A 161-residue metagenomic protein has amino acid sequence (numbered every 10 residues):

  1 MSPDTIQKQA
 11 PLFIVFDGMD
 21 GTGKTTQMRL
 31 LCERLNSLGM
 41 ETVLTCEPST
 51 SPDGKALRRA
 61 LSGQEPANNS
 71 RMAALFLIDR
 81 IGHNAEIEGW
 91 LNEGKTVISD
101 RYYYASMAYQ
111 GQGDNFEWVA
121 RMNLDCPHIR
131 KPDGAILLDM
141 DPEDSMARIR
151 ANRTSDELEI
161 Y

Functional and structural regions predicted by a protein language model:
M1-F13: Extreme N-terminal, non-catalytic leader segments that precede Walker-type/kinase nucleotide-binding cores
L12, K95-T96, G134: The start of beta-strands in P-loop NTPase/AAA+ ATPase cores
F16: Hydrophobic anchor at the beta1->P-loop junction of P-loop NTPases
G21: Walker A (P-loop) phosphate-binding loop of P-loop NTPases
K24: Conserved lysine of the Walker
Q27, L31: Hydrophobic positions on the alpha1 helix immediately C-terminal to the Walker A/P-loop
L38-P127: ATP-dependent small-molecule kinase phosphotransfer cores that center on conserved nucleotide phosphate-binding segments
S106-Y161: A glycine- and Lys/Arg-enriched "phosphate-lid" helix/loop adjacent to the NTP-binding pocket of small-molecule kinases
